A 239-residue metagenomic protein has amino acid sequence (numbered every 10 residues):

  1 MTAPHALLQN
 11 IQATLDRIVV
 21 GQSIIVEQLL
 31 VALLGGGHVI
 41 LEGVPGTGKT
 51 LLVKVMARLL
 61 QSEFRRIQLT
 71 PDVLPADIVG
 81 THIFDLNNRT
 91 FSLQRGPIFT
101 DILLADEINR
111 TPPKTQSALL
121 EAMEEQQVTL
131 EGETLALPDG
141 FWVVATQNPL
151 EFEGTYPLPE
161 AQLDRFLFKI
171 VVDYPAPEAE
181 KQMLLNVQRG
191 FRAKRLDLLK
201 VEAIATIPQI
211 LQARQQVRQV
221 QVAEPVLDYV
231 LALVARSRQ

Functional and structural regions predicted by a protein language model:
A3-T47: Pre-Walker A (pre-P-loop) alpha-helix and adjacent loop at the N terminus of AAA/AAA+ ATPase modules, a conserved
Q28-V31, F84-L104, E133: Conserved alpha-helical scaffold flanking the Walker A/P-loop in AAA+ ATPase domains
L33-T70: Walker A/P-loop
V39, L103, F141: Conserved beta-strand position immediately N-terminal to the Walker
E42, E63-A76, G132-D139: Short beta-strand-centered segment that lines the nucleotide-binding/catalytic pocket of NTP-utilizing
G43, D106-E107, A118: Walker B catalytic acidic pair
V44, I78, T146: P-loop (Walker A) phosphate-binding loop of NTP-binding proteins
D85-T90, T111, M123-V220: Canonical AAA+ ATPase core
